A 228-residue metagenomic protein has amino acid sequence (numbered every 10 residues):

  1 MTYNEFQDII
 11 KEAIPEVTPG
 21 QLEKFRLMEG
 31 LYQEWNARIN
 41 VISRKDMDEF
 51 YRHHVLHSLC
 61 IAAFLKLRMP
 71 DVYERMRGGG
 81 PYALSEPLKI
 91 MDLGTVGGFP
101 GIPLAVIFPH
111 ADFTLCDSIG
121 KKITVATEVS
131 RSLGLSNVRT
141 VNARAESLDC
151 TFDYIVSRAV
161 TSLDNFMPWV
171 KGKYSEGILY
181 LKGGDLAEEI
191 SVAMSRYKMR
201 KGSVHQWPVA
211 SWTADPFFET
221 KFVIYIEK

Functional and structural regions predicted by a protein language model:
M1-S85, M91, K121-T124, E128-V138: Class I SAM-dependent transferase core
D92-V96: Conserved S-adenosyl-L-methionine
G97-H110: Conserved SAM-binding loop of SAM-dependent methyltransferases across substrates and taxa, primarily the Class I
D112-D117: Conserved SAM-binding motif I beta-strand of class I
V141-S147, V160-T161: Conserved SAM/SAH-binding loop
E146-Y154: A short acidic, Gly/Pro-enriched loop at the edge of an enzyme's catalytic core that lines a small-molecule cofactor
M167-I178: A short glycine-rich, Lys/Arg-flanked "PGG" loop and its adjoining helix->strand segment in the class I
D185-K228: Active-site capping/gating segments
